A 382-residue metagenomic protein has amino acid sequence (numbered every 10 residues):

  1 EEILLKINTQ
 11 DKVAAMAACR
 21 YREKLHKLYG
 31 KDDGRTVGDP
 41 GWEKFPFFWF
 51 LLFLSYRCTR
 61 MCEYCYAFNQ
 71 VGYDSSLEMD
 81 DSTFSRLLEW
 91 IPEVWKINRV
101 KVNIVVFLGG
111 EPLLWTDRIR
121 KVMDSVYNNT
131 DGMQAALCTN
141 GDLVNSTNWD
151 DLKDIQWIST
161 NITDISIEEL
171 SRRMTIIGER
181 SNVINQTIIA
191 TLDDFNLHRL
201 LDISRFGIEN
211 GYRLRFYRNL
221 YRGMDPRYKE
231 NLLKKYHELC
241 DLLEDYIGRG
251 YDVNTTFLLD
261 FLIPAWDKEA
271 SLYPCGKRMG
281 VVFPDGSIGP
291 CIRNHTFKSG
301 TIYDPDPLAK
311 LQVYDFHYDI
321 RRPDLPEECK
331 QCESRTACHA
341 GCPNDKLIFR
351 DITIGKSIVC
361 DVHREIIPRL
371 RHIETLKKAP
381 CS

Functional and structural regions predicted by a protein language model:
E2-V13, K234-P264, I292-H339: C-terminal accessory region of radical SAM enzymes
L5, Q10-L51, N69, N98-R99: N-terminal [4Fe-4S]-dependent radical SAM core
W42-T83: Canonical Radical SAM [4Fe-4S] cluster-binding loop centered on the CxxxCxxC motif and its immediate flanking residues
L51, F84-L108, W115-G223: Radical SAM/AdoMet-radical enzyme domain recognition
R57-F68, P290, E327-D345: Local cysteine-cluster metal-coordination motifs and their immediate loop/turn environment, predominantly Fe-S cluster
A67-E78, H295, S299, T336-H372: Iron-sulfur (Fe-S) cluster-binding segments and ferredoxin-like electron-carrier domains, especially [2Fe-2S]
W90-L108, S357-S382: Short Fe-S-cluster ligation motifs
I162-D285, G289, R293-G300: Radical SAM enzyme [4Fe-4S]-AdoMet core and its adjacent flexible, acidic and glycine-rich loops/tails across
